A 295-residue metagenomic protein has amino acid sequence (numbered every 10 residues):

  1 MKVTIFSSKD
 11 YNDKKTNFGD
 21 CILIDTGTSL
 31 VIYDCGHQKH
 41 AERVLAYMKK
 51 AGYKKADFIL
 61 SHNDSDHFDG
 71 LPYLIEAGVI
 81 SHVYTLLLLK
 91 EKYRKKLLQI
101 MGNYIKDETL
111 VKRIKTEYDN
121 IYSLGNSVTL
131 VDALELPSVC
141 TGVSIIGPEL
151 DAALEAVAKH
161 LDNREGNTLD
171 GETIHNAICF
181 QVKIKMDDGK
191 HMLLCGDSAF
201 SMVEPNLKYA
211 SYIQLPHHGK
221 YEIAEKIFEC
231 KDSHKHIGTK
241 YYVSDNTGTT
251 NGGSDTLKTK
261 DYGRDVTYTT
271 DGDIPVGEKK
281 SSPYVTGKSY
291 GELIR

Functional and structural regions predicted by a protein language model:
M1-Y53, S123-Y209, K220, K279-R295: Core dinuclear metal-dependent hydrolase active-site scaffold
F18, Q38-H40, N63-D69, K90-Y93 (+3 more regions): Active-site environment of divalent metal-dependent phosphoester hydrolases
T26, S61, S198, T269-T270: Ser/Thr-centric signal marking residues that sit in or immediately flank functional binding/regulatory motifs
K39-K90, L207-K220, H234-T239: Active-site metal-binding motif and surrounding structural segment of the metallo-beta-lactamase
V44, F68-I80, R94-N103, E225-C230 (+1 more regions): Metal-dependent catalytic neighborhoods of phosphoester/phosphodiester hydrolases
F58, L193-L194, Y241-V243: Structural beta-sheet core signal
S81-I146, K235-R295: Binuclear metal-ion centers of metallo-dependent hydrolases, dominated by the metallo-beta-lactamase
H191, V203, K208-Y212, Y221-S233 (+2 more regions): C-terminal or late-domain output modules
